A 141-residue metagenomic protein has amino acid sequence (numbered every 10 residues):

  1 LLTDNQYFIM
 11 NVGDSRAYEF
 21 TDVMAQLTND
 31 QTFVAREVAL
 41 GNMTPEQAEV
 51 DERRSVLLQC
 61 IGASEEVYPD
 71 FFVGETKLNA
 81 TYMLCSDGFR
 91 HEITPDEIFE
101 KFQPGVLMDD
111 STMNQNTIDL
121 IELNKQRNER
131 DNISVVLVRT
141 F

Functional and structural regions predicted by a protein language model:
L1-F20, Q26: Conserved catalytic micro-motifs used in adenylation/nucleotidyl-transfer and phosphoryl/amide- and methyl-transfer
Q6-Y7, V34, A80, K125: A generic hydrophobic-helix recognition signal that picks specific residues within alpha-helical hydrophobic
Y7, R16-A17, V34, E65 (+1 more regions): Short, acidic Gly/Pro/Ser/Thr-rich loop/turn segments
N11-G13, D30, C85-S86: A secondary-structure boundary/capping signal
E19-V23, R36-A39, T94-P95: A short, polar/proline- and glycine-enriched secondary-structure boundary/capping micro-motif
D22, N29, T140: Active-site donor-binding loop signature of nucleotide-sugar glycosyltransferases
Q26-L78: Conserved, helical-rich catalytic subdomain that frames metal- and/or nucleotide-binding sites in enzyme alpha/beta
Q59-G62, E66-C85, F89-F141: C-terminal catalytic subdomain
